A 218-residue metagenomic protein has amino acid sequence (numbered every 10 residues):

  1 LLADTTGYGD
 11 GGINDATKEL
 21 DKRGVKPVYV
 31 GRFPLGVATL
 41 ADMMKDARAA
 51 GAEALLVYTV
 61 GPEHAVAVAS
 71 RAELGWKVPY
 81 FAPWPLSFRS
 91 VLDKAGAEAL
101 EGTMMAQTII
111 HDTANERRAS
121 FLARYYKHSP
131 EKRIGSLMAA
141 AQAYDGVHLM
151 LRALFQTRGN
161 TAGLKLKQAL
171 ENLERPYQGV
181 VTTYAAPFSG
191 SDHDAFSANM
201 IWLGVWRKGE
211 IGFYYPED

Functional and structural regions predicted by a protein language model:
L1-D218: Extracytosolic ligand-binding ectodomains
